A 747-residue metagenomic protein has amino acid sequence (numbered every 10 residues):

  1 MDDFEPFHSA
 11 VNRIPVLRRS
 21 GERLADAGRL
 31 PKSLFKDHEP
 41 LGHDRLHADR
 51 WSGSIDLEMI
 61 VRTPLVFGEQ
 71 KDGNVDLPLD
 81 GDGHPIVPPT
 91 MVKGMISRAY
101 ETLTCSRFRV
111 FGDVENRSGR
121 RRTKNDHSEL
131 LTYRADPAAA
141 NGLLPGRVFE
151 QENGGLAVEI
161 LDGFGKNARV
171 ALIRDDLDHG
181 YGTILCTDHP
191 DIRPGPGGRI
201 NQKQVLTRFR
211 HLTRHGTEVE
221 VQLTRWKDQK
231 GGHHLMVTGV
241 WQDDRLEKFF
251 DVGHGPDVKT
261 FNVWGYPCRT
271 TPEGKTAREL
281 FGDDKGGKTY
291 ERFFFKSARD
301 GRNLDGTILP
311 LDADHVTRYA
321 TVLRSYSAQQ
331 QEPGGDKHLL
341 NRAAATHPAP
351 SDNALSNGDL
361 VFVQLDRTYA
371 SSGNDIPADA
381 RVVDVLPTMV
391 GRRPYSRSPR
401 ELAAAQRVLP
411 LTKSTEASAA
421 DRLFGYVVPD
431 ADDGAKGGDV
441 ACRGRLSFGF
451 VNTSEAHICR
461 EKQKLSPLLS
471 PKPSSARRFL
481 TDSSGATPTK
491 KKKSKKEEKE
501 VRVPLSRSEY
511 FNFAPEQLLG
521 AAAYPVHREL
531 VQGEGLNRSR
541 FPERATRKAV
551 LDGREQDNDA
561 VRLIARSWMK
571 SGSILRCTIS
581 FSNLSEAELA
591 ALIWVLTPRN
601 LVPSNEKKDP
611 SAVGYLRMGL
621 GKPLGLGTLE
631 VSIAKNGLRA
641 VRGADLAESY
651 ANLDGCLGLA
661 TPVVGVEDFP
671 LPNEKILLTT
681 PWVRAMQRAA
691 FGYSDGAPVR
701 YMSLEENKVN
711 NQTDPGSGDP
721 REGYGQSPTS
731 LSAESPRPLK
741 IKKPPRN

Functional and structural regions predicted by a protein language model:
M1-N747: Basic, Gly/Ser/Thr-rich N-terminal segments that form RNA-phosphate-binding interfaces in CRISPR RAMP
